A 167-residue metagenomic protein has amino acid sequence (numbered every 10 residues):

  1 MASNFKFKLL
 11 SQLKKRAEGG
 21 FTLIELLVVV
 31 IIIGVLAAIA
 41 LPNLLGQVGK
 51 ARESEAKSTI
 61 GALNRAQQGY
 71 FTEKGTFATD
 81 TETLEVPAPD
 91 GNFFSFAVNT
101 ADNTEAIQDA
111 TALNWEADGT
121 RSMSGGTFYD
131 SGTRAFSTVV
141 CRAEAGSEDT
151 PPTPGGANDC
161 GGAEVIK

Functional and structural regions predicted by a protein language model:
M1-F21: N-terminal leader/signal peptides at the extreme start of proteins
A2, K14, G46-N92: Conserved hydrophobic/amphipathic alpha-helical signal-anchor segments
K15-Q47: N-terminal single-pass transmembrane signal-anchor helix
A17, I31-G34, E53, I107 (+1 more regions): Hydrophobic alpha-helical segments
T72-K167: Periplasmic/extracellular, small/polar-rich flexible segments of pilin-like filament-forming proteins
